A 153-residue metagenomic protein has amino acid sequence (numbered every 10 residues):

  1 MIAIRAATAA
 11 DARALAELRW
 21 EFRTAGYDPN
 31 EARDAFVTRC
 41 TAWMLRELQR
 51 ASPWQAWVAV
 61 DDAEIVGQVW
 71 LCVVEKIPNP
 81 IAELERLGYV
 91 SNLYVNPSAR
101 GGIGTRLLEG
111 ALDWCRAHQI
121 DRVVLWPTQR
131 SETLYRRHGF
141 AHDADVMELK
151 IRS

Functional and structural regions predicted by a protein language model:
A3-E17: A short beta-loop-alpha structural element at the N-terminal edge of CoA-dependent acyl/N-acetyltransferase catalytic
R23-M44: Conserved GNAT-fold acetyl-CoA-binding loop/helix
L45-V58, Y89: A short helix-loop-beta-strand connector motif used in the catalytic cores of GNAT acetyltransferases and, in some
V58, E64-V73, Y89, Y94: Conserved beta-strand in the GNAT
V73-N79, V124-R130, R136, A141-S153: Conserved catalytic-core motifs of GNAT/GCN5-like acyltransferases
I81-P97, D145-E148: Conserved acetyl-CoA binding element of GNAT-fold acetyltransferases
R100-D113, R137: Conserved acetyl-CoA-binding loop-helix of GNAT-fold acetyltransferases
C115-P127: Conserved GNAT acetyl-CoA-binding A-motif
